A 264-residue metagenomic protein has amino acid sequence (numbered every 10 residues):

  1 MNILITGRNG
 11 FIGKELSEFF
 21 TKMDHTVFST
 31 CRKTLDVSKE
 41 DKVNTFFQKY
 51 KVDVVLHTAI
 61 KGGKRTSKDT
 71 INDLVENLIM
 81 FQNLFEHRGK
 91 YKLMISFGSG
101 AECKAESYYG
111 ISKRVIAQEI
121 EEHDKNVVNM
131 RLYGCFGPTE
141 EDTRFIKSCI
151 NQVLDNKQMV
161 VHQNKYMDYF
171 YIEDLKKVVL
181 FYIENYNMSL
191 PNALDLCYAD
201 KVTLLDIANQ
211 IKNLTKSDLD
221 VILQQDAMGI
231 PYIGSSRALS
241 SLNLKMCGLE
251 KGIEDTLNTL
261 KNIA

Functional and structural regions predicted by a protein language model:
I3-M23: N-terminal Rossmann NAD(P)H-binding glycine-rich loop of SDR-like oxidoreductase domains
T6, D53-A59, S96, D195: Rossmann-fold scaffold of SDR-type NAD(P)-dependent oxidoreductases
V27-T45: Adenosine-cofactor binding site in Rossmann-like domains, unifying the SAM/SAH pocket of S-adenosylmethionine-dependent
K39, V54, E76-N83, L93 (+2 more regions): Conserved cofactor-binding/catalytic machinery of classical short-chain dehydrogenase/reductase
D41-E76, A101: NAD(P)H-binding glycine-rich loop region in Rossmannoid oxidoreductase-like domains and their noncatalytic homologs
H57, K61, I79-I111, V128: Conserved Rossmann-fold NAD(P)-dependent oxidoreductase catalytic core, especially the SDR/UDP-sugar
E106, G110, R114, Q118-D168 (+2 more regions): NAD(P)-dependent short-chain dehydrogenase/reductase
V153, K157, V161-A264: C-terminal substrate-binding subdomain of Rossmann-fold SDR/epimerase-dehydratase oxidoreductases
